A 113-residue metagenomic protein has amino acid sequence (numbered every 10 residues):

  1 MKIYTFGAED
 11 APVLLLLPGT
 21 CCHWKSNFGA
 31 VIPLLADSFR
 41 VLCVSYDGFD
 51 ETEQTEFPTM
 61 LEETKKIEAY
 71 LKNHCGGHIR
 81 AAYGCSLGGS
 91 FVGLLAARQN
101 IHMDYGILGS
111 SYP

Functional and structural regions predicted by a protein language model:
Y4-E53: Conserved HGGG/HGGXW glycine-rich cap/lid loop of the alpha/beta-hydrolase fold
A8, N73-G76, N100: Alpha-helix termination/capping residues and helix-transition junctions
A30-L34, P58-M60, Q99-I101: Glycine-rich, phosphate-binding/catalytic loops in enzymes
L42-Y83: Active-site loop/oxyanion-hole signature of alpha/beta-hydrolase fold enzymes
I79-P113: Conserved hydrolase catalytic core segment
